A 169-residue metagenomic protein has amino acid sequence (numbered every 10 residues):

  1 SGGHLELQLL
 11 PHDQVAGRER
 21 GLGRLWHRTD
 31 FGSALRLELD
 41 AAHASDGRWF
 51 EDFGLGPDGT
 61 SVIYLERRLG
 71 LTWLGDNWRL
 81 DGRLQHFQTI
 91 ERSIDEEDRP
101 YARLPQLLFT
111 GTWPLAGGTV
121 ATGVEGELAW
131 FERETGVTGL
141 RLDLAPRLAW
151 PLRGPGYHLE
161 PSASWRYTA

Functional and structural regions predicted by a protein language model:
S1-A169: Outer-membrane beta-barrel proteins and related beta-barrel translocases across Gram-negative bacteria
